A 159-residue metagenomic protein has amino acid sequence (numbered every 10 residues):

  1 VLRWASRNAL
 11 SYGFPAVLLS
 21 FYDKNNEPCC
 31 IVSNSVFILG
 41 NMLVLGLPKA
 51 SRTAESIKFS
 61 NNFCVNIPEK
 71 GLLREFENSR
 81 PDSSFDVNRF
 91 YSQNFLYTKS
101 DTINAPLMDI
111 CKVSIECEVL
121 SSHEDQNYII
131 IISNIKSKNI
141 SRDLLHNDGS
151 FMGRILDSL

Functional and structural regions predicted by a protein language model:
V1-L159: Basic, polyanion-binding surface patches
